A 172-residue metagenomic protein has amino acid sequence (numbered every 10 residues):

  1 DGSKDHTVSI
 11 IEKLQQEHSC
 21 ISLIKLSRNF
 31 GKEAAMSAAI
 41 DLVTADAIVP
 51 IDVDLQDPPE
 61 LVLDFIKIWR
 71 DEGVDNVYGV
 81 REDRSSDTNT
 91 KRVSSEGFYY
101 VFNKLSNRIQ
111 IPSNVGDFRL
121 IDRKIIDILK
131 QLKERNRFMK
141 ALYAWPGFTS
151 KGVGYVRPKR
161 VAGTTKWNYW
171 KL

Functional and structural regions predicted by a protein language model:
D1-S9, L55-Q56: A conserved acidic beta->alpha catalytic loop
H6, I10-K13, A38, D64: Alpha-helical transmission elements in cytosolic ATPase-linked domains
L14-H18: Short, conserved SAM-binding/catalytic segment of Class I S-adenosyl-L-methionine-dependent methyltransferases
C20-S22, T149-K151: Conserved beta-strand segments of alpha/beta enzyme cores
I24-R28, K32-L42, P59-L142, P158-W170: Acceptor/aglycone-binding surface of glycosyltransferases and processive sugar-polymer synthases
L26, I51-V53: Catalytic metal- and UDP-sugar-binding loop of GT-A-like glycosyltransferases, i.e., residues flanking the conserved
I48: Short aromatic/hydrophobic "clamp" motif used to bind/position activated sugar donors
